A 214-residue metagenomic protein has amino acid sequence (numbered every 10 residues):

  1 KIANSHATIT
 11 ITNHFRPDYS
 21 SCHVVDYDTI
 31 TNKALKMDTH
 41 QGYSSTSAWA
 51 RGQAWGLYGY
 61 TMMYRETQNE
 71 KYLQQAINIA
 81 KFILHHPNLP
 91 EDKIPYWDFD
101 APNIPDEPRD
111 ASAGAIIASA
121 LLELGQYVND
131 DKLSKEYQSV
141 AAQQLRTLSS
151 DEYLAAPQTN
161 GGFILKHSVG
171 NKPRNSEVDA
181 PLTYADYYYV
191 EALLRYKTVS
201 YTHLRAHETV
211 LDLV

Functional and structural regions predicted by a protein language model:
K1, A48-R65, E107-Q126, P181-K197: Well-ordered alpha-helical segments within folded domains of soluble proteins
I2-S20, T29-K36, Q75-D92, S139-Q158: Long, well-ordered core segments of solenoidal/helical folds
D18-W49, D92-I116, P157-P181: Carbohydrate-binding/catalytic loop surfaces
K71-S134: A beta-strand-loop signature enriched in Asp, Gly, Thr, and Trp that corresponds to the sialidase/neuraminidase Asp-box
A115-I164: C-terminal hydrophobic structural anchor segments that stabilize assembly/packing rather than catalytic chemistry
T202-T209: Conserved small/polar residues in nucleotide/adenosyl-binding loops
